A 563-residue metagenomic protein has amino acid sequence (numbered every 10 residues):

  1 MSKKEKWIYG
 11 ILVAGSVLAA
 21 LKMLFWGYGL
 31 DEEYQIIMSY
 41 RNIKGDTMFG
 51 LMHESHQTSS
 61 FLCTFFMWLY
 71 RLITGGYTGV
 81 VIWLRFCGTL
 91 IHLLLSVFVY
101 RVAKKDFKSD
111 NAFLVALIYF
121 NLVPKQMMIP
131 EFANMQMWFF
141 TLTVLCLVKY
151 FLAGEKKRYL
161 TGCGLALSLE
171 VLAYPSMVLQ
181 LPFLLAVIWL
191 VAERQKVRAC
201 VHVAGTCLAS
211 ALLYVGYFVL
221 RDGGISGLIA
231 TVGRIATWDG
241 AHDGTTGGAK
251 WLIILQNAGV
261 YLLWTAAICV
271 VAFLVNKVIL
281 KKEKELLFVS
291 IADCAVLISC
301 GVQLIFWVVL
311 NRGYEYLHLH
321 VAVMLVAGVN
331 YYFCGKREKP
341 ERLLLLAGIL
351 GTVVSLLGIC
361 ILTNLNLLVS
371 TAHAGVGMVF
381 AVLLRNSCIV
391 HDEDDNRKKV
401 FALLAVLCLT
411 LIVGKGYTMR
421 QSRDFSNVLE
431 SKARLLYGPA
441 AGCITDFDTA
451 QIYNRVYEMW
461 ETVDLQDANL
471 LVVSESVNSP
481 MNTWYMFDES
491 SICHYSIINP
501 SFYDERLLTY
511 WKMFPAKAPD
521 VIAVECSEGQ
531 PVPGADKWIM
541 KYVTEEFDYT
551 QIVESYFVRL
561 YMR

Functional and structural regions predicted by a protein language model:
L24-Y40, K44-F66, T78: Extracytoplasmic catalytic/substrate-binding loops of multi-pass membrane glycan-assembly enzymes
L94-L122: Transmembrane-helix signature of polytopic, membrane-embedded enzymes that assemble or transfer cell-envelope glycans
K105-D110, T141-L160, R194-Q195, G328-P340: Membrane-interface transmembrane helices that cradle and orient dolichyl/undecaprenyl
P124, C146, R158-P175, L181-A186 (+2 more regions): Membrane-interface alpha helices of multi-pass inner-membrane proteins
M128-M137: Short acidic/glycine- and proline-prone juxtamembrane loop motifs at membrane-interface regions of multi-pass membrane
T143-L169, K196-G205, L343-L350: Short hydrophobic alpha-helices at membrane interfaces in multi-pass membrane enzymes
C146, L152, Q180-G216, F273-I279: Perimembrane helix-loop-helix junctions
D222, L407-R563: Extracytoplasmic
